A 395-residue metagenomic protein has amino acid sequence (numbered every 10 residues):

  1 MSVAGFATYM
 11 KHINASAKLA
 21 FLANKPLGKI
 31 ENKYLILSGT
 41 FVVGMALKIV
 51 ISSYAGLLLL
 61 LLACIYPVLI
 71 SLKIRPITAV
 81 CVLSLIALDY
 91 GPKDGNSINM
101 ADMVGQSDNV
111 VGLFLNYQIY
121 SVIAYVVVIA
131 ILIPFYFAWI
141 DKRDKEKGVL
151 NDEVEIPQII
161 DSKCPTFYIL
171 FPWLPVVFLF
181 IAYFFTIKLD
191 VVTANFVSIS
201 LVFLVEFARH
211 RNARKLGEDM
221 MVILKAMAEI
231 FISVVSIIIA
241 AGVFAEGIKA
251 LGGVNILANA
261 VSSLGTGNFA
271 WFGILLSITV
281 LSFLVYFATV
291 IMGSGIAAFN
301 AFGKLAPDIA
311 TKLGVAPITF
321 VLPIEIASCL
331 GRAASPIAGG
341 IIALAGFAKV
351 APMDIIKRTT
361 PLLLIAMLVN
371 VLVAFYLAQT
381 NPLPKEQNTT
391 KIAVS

Functional and structural regions predicted by a protein language model:
M1-A17, P26, V192, F196 (+3 more regions): Core transmembrane alpha-helical segments of multi-pass membrane transporters/permeases
S2-A7, T40-K48, S121-Y136, I169-F185 (+4 more regions): Hydrophobic core segments of alpha-helical transmembrane domains in multi-pass membrane transport and ion-translocation
S2-V3, K29-Y66, G265-D308, K312-L313 (+1 more regions): Hydrophobic alpha-helical transmembrane segments of multi-pass integral membrane proteins, predominantly secondary
I13-K29, R143-V154, E218-I223, I256-V261 (+1 more regions): Flexible loop linkers connecting adjacent transmembrane helices in multi-pass alpha-helical membrane transporters
G44-L60, Y66, S71-L115, V128-L132 (+3 more regions): Alpha-helical transmembrane segments and, especially, the helix-loop junctions at the ends of these helices
A101-L113, G247-G267, N381-Q387: Membrane-interface helix termini and inter-helical loops of multi-pass transporters
G112-V222, F347, K357, N381-S395: Long, contiguous bundles of hydrophobic transmembrane helices that form the permeation core of multi-pass
A345-I365: Interfacial loop-to-transmembrane junctions
